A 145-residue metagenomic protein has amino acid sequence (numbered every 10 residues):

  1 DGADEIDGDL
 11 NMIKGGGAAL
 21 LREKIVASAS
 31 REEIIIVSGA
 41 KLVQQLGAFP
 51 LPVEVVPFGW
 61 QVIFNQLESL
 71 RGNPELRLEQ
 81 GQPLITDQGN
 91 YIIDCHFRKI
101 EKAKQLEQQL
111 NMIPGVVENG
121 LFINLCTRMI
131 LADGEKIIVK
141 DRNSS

Functional and structural regions predicted by a protein language model:
D1-S145: Conserved phosphate- and dinucleotide-binding cores of soluble alpha/beta proteins, encompassing both enzyme active
